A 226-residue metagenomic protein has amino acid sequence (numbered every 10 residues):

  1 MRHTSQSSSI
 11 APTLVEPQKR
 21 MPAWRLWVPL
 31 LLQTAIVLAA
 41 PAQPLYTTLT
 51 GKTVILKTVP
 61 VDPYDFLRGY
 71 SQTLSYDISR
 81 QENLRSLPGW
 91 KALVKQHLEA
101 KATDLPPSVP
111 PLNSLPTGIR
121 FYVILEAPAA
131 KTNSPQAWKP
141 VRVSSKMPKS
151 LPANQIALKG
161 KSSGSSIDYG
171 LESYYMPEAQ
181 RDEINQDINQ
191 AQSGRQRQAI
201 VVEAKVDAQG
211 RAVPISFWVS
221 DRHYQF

Functional and structural regions predicted by a protein language model:
R2-S5, P12-F226: Helix-rich terminal scaffold detector
